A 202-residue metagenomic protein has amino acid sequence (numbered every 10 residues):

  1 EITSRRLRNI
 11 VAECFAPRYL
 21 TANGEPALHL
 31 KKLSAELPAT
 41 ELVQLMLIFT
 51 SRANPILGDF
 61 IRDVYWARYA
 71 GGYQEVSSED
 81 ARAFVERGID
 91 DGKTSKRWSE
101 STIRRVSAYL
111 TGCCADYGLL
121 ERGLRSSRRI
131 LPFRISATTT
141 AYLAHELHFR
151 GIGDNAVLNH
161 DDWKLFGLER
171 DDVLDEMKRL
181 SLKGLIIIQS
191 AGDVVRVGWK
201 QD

Functional and structural regions predicted by a protein language model:
E1-A67, V76: Eukaryotic partner-binding/assembly regions in large regulatory complexes
T3-V11, R97-D116, F166-R179: Short amphipathic alpha-helical interaction segments
L57-I61, S78, S107, A137-A141: Short, leucine-enriched amphipathic alpha-helices that occur as contiguous helical runs
D59-D63, A83-E86, G112: Contiguous, well-ordered alpha-helical segments that form the cores/surfaces of helical PPI scaffolds
R68, I89-S101, G123-L124: Inter-helical turn/loop segments and adjacent helix faces that build the functional surface of alpha-helical bundle
V76-K93: DNA-recognition alpha helix
A115, E121-Q201: Accessory, usually C-terminal, subdomains that scaffold auxiliary metal cofactors
